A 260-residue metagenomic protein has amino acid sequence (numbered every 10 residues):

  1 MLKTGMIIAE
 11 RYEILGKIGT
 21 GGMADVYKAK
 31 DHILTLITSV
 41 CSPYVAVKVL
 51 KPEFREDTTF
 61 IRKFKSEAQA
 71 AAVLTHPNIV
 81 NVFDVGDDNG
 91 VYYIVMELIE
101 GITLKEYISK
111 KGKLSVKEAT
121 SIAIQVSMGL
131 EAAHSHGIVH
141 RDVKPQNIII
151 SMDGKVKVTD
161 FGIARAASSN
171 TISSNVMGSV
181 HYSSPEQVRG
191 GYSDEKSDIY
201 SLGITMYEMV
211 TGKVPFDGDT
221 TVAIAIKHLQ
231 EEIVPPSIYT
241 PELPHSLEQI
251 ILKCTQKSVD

Functional and structural regions predicted by a protein language model:
I14-G21, V26: Protein kinase glycine-rich loop
Y44, V49-V73: AlphaC helix of the eukaryotic protein kinase fold
V85: Activation-segment/catalytic-loop signature of the eukaryotic protein kinase fold
N89-T103, Y107: Conserved short submotifs of the Hanks-type protein kinase catalytic core that shape the nucleotide-binding pocket
I122-A123: Activation segment signature within eukaryotic-like protein kinase domains
V126-I138: Protein kinase catalytic-loop region centered on the HRD/HxD motif
H181-D260: C-terminal lobe helix-coil module of Hanks-type protein kinase domains
